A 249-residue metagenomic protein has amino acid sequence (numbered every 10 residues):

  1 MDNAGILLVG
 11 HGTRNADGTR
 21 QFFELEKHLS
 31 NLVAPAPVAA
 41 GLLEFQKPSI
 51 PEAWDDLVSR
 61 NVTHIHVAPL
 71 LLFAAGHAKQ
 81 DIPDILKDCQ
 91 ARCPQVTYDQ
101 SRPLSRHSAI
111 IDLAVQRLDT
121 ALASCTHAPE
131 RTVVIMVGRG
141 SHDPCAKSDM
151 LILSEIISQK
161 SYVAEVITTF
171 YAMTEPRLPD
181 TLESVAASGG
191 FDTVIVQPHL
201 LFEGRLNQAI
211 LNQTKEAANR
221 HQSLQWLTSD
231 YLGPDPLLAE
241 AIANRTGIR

Functional and structural regions predicted by a protein language model:
M1-R249: Active-site-proximal alpha-helix that buttresses catalytic centers in soluble enzyme cores
